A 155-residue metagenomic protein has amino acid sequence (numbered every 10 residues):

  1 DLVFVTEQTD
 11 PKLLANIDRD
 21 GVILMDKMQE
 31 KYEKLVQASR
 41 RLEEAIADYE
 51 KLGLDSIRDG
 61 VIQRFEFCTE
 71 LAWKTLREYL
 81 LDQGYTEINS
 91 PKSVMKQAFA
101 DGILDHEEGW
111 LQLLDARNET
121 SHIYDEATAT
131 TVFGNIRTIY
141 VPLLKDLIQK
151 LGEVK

Functional and structural regions predicted by a protein language model:
D1-V36: Catalytic core of pol beta-like nucleotidyltransferases
V5, Q97-Q112: Short, mixed-charge amphipathic alpha-helical segments
D26-I57: Charged alpha-helical initiation segments
K34, A38-A45, L71, T75 (+3 more regions): Amphipathic, well-ordered alpha-helical segments in soluble domains
S56-F67: Alpha-helical scaffold segments that form or flank carboxylate-/histidine-based iron centers
L81-L104: Short, charged amphipathic alpha-helical segments flanked by flexible coils
E107-T128: Histidine-centered, metal-coordinating catalytic motifs and their short helical/loop contexts
S121-G152: Charge-enriched, short contiguous segments at helix-coil
